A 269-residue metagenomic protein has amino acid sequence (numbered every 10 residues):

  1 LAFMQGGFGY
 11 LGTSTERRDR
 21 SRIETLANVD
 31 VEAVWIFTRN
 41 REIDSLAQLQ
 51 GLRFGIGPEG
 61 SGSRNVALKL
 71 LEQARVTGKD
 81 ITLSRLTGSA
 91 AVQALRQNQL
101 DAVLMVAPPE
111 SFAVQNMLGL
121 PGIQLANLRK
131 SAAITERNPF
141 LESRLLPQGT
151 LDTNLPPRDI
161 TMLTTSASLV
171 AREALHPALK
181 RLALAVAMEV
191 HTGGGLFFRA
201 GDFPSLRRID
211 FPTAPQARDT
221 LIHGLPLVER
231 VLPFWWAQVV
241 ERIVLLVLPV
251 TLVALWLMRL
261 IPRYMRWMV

Functional and structural regions predicted by a protein language model:
L1-G51, P58: Short, glycine-/small- and polar/acidic-enriched structural segments that line small-molecule recognition paths
F3-G6, Y10, N40, Q50-R53 (+9 more regions): Sec/Tat-exported extracytoplasmic proteins
R18-I23, A27-V31, H191-V269: N-terminal hydrophobic or amphipathic helices and topogenic motifs
S21, G62-K69, A90, A94 (+5 more regions): Extracytoplasmic/secreted proteins, especially bacterial periplasmic and envelope-associated proteins
L26-D30, A47, I56-R64, S84-G88 (+3 more regions): Solvent-exposed, acidic/flexible segments
E32-Q97: Bilobed "Venus flytrap"/periplasmic-binding protein-like clamshell domains and structurally analogous long
G78-T164, L175: Pocket-lining segment of extracytoplasmic ligand-binding domains
L145-P212: Secondary-structure end/capping motifs
